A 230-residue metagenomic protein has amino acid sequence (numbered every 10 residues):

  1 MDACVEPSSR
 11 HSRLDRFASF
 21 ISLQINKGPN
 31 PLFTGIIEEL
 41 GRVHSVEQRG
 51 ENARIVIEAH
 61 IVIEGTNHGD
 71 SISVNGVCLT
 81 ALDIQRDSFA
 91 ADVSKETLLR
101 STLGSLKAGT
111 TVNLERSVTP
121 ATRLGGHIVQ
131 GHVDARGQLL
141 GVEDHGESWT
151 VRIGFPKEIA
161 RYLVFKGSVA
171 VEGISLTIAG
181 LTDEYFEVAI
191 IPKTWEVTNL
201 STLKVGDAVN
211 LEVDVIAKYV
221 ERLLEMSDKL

Functional and structural regions predicted by a protein language model:
A18: Short polybasic linear motifs
I25-L230: Conserved loop->alpha-helix
